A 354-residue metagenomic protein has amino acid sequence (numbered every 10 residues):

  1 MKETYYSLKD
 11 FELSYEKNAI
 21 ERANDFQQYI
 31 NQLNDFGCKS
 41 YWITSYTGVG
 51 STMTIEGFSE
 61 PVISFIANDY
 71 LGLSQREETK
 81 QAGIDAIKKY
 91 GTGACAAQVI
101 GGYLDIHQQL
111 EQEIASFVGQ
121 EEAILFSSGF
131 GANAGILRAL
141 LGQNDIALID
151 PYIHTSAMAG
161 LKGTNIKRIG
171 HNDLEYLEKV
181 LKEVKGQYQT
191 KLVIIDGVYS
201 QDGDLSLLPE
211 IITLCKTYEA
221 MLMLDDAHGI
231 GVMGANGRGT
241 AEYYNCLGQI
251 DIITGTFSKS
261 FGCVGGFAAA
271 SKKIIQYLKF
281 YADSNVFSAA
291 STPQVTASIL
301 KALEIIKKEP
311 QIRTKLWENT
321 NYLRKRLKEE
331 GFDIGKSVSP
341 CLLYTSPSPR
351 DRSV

Functional and structural regions predicted by a protein language model:
M1-D10, A23-Y90, A220: N-terminal "arm"/small-domain region of PLP-dependent enzymes with the aminotransferase-like
D69, H171-L224: Active-site phosphate-binding strand-loop segment of PLP-dependent enzymes
Q81-S128: Conserved N-terminal alpha-helix of the aminotransferase class I/II PLP-enzyme fold
S128, I149-G163: Substrate-binding/gating loop at the entrance of the active-site cleft, primarily in PLP-dependent aminotransferase-like
I136-T155: Conserved PLP-anchoring active-site segment centered on the Schiff-base-forming lysine
S206, L300-V338, L342, S346: Conserved PLP-dependent catalytic core of the aminotransferase class-I/II
N236, E242-Y277: Active-site PLP attachment segment
Y344-V354: Single conserved hydrophobic/aromatic residue that forms the stacking wall/gate of nucleotide- or nucleobase-binding
